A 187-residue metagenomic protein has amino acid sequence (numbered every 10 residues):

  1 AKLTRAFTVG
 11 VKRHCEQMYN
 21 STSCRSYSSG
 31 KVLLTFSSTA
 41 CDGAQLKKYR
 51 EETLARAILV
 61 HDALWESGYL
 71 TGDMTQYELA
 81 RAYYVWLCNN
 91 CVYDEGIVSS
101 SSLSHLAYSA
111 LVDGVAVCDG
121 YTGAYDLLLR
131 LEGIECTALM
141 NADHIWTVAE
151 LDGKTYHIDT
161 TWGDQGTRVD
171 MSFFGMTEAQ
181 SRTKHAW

Functional and structural regions predicted by a protein language model:
A1-S37: Intrinsically disordered, low-complexity N-terminal segments that are enriched in acidic
C15, C24, C41, C88-C91 (+2 more regions): Generic recognition of cysteine residues
S28-A55: Non-catalytic propeptide/linker segments at domain boundaries
L46-A110: Secondary-structure boundary elements
A107-Y121: A short, highly charged nucleic-acid-interacting micro-segment common to nuclease and nuclease-linked defense proteins
G120-T183: Hydrophobic/aromatic-rich core segments of domains that either
